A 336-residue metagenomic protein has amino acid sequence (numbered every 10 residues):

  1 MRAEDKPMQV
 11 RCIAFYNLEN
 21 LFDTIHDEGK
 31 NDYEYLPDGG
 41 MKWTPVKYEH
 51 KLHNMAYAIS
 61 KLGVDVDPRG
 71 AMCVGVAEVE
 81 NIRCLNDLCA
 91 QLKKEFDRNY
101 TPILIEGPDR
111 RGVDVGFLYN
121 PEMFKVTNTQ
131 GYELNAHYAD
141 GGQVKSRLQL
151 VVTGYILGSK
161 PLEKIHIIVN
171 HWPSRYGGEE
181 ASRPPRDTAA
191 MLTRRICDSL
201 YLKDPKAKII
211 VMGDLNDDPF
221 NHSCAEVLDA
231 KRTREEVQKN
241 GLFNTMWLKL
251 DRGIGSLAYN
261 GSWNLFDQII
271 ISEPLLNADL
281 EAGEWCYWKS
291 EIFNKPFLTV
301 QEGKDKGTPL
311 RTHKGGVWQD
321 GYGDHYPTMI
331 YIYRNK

Functional and structural regions predicted by a protein language model:
M1-V113, E302-K306, Y333-K336: N-terminal, active-site-proximal structural segment of metallo-dependent hydrolase catalytic domains
R2, P37-V46, G70-A77, L104 (+5 more regions): Second-shell loop/turn segments in exported
C12-N20, G40, N128, K164-S174: Active-site-proximal beta-strand elements of phosphoester/diester hydrolases
I13-L18, Y48-K51, M55, L62-N86 (+5 more regions): Active-site beta-strand/loop signature of hydrolases that rely on acidic residues for catalysis
N20-H26, G177, A278-L280: Short, solvent-exposed loop/turn elements at domain surfaces
G29-D32, L36, I165-P185: Active-site His/acidic residue clusters
E78-H166, W172: Structured beta-strand-rich core segments of catalytic domains in phosphoester-bond hydrolases
S199-I209, D217-K336: Metal-dependent phosphoester-hydrolase catalytic domains
